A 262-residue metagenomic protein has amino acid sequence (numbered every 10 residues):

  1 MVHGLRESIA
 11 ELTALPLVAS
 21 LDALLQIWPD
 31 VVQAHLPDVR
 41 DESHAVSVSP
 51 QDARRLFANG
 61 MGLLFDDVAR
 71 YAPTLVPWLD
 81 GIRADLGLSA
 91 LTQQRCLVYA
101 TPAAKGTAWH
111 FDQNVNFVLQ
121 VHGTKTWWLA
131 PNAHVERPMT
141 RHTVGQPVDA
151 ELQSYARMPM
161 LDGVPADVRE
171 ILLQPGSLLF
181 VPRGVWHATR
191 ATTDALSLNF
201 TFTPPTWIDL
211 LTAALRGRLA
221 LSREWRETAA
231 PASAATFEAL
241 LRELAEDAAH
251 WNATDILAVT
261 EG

Functional and structural regions predicted by a protein language model:
M1-T101, K105-G106, R226-E227, P231-G262: Transition-metal
A100-P102, D112, N116-A133, E151-R157: Short, conserved beta-strand element in jelly-roll/cupin
A103, Q113, V185, D194: A generic "binding-loop/recognition-motif" signal
A108-F111, D162: Short loop/turn motifs at secondary-structure junctions and domain boundaries
V121-E136, T140-H142, L172-Q174, L178 (+1 more regions): N-terminal regulatory/effector-sensing and dimerization cores that precede helix-turn-helix DNA-binding domains
N132-P165: Short, flexible helix-coil linker/hinge segments at the edges of structured domains or between repeats
A156-L172, F180, W186-G262: Fe(II)/2-oxoglutarate
